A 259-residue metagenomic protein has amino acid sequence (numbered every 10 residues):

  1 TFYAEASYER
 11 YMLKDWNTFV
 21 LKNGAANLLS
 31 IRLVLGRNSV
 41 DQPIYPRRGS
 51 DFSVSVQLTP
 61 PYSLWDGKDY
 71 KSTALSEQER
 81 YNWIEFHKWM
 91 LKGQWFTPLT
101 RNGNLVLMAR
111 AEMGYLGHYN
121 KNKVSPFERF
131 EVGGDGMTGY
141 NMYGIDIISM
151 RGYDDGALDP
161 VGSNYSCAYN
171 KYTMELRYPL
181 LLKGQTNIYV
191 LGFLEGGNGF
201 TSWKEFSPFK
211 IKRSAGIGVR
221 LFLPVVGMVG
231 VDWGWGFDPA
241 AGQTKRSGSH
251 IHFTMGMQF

Functional and structural regions predicted by a protein language model:
T1-F2, D41-I44, S63, T100-G103 (+3 more regions): Repeated loop/turn-to-beta-strand initiation elements of outer-membrane beta-barrel proteins
Y8-K22, V229, W235-H250: Outer-membrane beta-barrel translocator/channel fold
M12-L180, G192-F193, F200-S202, F253-G256: C-terminal outer-membrane beta-barrel translocator/porin domains of Gram-negative envelope proteins and their
R32, L221, S247-F259: Outer-membrane beta-barrel "beta-signal"
L99-T100, F206-P208, A240-K245: Short proline/glycine-enriched turn/loop segments at secondary-structure junctions
R151, G197-S214: Outer-membrane beta-barrel transmembrane domain signature
R177, S214-R220: Short glycine-rich, acidic/polar surface loops and turns
T186-I188, G192, S207: Generic long, charged, amphipathic alpha-helical segments
